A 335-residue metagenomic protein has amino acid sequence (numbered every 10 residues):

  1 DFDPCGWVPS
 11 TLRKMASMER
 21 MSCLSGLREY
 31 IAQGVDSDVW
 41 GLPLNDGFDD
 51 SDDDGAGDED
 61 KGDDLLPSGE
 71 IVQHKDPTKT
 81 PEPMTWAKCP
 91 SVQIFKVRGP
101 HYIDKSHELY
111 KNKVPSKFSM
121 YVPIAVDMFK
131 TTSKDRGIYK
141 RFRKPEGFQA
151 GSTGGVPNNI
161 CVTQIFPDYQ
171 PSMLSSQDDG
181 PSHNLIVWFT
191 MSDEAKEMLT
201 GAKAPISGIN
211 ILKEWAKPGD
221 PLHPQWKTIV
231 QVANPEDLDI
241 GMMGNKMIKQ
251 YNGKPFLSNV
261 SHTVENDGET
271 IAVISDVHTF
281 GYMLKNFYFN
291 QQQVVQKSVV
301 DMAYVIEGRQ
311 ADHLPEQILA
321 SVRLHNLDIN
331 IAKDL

Functional and structural regions predicted by a protein language model:
D3-A195, T200-G201: Extended, low-complexity intrinsically disordered regions enriched in serine/proline/glycine/threonine
G147, G151-N159, T163-L335: Extended amphipathic alpha-helical regions
